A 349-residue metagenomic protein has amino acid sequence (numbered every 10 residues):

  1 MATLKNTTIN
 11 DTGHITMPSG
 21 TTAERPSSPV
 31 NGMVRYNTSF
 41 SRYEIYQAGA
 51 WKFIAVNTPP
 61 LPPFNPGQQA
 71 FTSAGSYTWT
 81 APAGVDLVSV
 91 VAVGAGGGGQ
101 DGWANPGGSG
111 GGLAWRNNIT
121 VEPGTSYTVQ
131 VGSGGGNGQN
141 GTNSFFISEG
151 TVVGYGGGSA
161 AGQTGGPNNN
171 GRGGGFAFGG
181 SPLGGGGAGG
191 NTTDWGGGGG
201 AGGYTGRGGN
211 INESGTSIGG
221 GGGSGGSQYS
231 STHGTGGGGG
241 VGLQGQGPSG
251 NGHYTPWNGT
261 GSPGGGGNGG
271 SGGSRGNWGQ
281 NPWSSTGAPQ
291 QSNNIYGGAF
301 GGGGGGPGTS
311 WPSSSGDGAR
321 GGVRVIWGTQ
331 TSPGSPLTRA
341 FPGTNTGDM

Functional and structural regions predicted by a protein language model:
M1-N6, T12, N31, F40 (+9 more regions): Surface-exposed or flexible loop/turn and strand-edge residues in extracellular/cell-surface modules
L4-F40, A55, G276-S292, T344-D348: Extracellular/surface-exposed low-complexity repeats and stalk/linker segments enriched in Gly/Pro and small polar
T16, R25-Y46, V91-V93, I218 (+1 more regions): Short hydrophobic/aromatic-rich beta-strand motifs
Y36-T58, S332: Short, surface-exposed terminal/edge motifs of secreted or surface/virion proteins that either
S73-T78, A92-S148, T164-G165, G273-N277 (+1 more regions): Glycine-rich strand-loop-strand elements at beta-sheet edges
A83-S89, G124-T125: Extended extracellular/luminal ectodomain segments enriched in beta-structured repeat modules
G132-G187: Acidic, low-complexity glycine/serine/threonine-rich segments
G165-S292: Acidic, glycine-rich loop-and-strand cores that form catalytic or ligand-binding grooves in diverse globular domains
